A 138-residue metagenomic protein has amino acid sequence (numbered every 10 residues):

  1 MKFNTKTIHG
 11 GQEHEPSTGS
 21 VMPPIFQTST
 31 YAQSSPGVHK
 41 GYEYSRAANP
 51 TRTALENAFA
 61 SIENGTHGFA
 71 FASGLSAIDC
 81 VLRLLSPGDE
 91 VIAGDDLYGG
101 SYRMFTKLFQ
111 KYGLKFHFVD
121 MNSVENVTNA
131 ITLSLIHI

Functional and structural regions predicted by a protein language model:
M1-I25: Short conserved active-site loop signatures built around small residues
T30-D79, R83-L84, G100-F109: Conserved N-terminal alpha-helix of the aminotransferase class I/II PLP-enzyme fold
A72-S73, D96-L97, N122: Short beta->alpha linker loops
L75-I78, D120-N126: Short acidic loop-to-helix transition motifs that present clustered carboxylates
R83-S101, V119: Conserved PLP-anchoring active-site segment centered on the Schiff-base-forming lysine
L108, Y112-V119: A glycine-rich helix N-cap at a beta->alpha junction
E125-L133: Short amphipathic alpha-helix with an adjacent loop that forms part of the alpha/beta core around
I136-I138: Conserved small/polar residues in nucleotide/adenosyl-binding loops
